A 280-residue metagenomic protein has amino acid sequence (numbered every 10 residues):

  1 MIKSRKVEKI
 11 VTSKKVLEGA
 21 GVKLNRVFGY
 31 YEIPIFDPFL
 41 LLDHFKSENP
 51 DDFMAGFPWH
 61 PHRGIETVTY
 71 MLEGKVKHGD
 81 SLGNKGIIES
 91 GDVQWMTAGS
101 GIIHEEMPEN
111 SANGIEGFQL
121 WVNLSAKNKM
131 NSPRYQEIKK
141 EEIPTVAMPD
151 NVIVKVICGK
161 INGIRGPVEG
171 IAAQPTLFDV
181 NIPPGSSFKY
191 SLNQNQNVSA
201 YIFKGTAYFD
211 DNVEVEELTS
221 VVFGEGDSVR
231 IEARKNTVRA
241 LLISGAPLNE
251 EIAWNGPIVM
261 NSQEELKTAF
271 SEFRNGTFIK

Functional and structural regions predicted by a protein language model:
M1-K280: Jelly-roll (double-stranded beta-helix
